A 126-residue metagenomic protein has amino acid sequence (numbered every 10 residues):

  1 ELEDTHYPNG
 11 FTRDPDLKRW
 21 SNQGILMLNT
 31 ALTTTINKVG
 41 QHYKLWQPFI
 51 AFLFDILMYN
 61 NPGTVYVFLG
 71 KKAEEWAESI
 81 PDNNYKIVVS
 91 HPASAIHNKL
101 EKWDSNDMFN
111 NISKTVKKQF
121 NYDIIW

Functional and structural regions predicted by a protein language model:
E1-V65, K72-I80, I87-V88, S94-H97 (+2 more regions): A polyanion-binding, active-site-adjacent surface
L100-E101: A non-catalytic structural micro-motif
